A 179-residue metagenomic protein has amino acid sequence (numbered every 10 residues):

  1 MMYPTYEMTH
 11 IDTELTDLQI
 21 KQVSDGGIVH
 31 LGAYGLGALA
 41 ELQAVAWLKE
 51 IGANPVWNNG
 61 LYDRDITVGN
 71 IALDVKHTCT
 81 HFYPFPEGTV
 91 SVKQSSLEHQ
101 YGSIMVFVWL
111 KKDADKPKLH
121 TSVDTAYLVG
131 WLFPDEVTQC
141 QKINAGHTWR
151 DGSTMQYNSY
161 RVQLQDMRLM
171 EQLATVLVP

Functional and structural regions predicted by a protein language model:
M1-G69, K76-P179: Nucleic-acid endonuclease domains
